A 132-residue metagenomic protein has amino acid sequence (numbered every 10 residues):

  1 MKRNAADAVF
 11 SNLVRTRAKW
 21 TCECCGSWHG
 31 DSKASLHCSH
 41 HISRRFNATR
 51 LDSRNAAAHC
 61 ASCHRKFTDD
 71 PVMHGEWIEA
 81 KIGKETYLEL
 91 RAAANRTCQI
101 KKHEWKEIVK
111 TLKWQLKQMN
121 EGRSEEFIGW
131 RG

Functional and structural regions predicted by a protein language model:
M1-T21, C98-Q99: Short, charged surface segments at domain edges that flank catalytic/cofactor-binding sites
K2, A6, A48, K66: Conserved aromatic-histidine-acidic binding/catalytic patches
V9-F10, H41, C60: Extended interaction regions within the primary functional domain
E23-A57: Histidine-centered nuclease catalytic patch
S27-G30, A56-G83: Short Cys/His-centered divalent metal-binding micro-motifs
R44-N47, S62-R65, R96: General structural signal for alpha-helix termini and helix-helix connectors
D69-G132: A detector for short metal-coordination/catalytic motifs
